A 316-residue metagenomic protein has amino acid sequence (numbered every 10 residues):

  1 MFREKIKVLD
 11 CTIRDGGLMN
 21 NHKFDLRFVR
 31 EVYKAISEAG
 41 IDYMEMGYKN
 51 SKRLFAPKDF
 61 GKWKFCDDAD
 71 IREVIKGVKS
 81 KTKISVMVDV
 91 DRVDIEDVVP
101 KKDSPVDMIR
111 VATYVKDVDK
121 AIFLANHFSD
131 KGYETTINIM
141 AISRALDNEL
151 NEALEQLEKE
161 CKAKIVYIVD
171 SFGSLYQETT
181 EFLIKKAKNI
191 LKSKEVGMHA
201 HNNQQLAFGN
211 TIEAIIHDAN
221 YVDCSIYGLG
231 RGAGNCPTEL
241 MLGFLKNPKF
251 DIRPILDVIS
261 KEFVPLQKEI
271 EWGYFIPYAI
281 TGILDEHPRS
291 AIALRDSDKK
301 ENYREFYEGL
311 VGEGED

Functional and structural regions predicted by a protein language model:
M1-D316: Catalytic cores and adjacent flexible loops of soluble metabolic enzymes that perform enolate/carbanion chemistry on
